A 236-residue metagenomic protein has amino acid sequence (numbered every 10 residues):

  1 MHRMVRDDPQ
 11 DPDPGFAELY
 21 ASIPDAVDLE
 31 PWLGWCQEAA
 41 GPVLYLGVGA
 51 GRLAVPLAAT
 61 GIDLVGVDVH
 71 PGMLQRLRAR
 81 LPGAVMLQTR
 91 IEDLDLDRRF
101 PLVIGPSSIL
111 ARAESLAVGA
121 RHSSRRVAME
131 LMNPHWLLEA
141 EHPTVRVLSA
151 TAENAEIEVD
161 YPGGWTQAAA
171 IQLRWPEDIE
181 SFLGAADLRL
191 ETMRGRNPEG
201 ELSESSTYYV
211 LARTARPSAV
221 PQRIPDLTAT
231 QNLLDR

Functional and structural regions predicted by a protein language model:
M1-A39: Conserved class I S-adenosyl-L-methionine
G47-G49: Class I SAM-dependent methyltransferase "Motif I" SAM/SAH-binding loop
G51-D93: Class I SAM-dependent methyltransferase SAM/SAH-binding core
D95-L102: A short acidic, Gly/Pro-enriched loop at the edge of an enzyme's catalytic core that lines a small-molecule cofactor
G105-P106: A short beta-strand submotif of the Rossmann-like class I SAM-dependent methyltransferase core that lines
A111-R121: A short, conserved alpha-helix within the catalytic core of class I
A128-F182: SAM-dependent methyltransferase
D178, F182-R236: C-terminal lobe and adjacent flexible extensions of AdoMet/dcAdoMet transferase-like proteins
